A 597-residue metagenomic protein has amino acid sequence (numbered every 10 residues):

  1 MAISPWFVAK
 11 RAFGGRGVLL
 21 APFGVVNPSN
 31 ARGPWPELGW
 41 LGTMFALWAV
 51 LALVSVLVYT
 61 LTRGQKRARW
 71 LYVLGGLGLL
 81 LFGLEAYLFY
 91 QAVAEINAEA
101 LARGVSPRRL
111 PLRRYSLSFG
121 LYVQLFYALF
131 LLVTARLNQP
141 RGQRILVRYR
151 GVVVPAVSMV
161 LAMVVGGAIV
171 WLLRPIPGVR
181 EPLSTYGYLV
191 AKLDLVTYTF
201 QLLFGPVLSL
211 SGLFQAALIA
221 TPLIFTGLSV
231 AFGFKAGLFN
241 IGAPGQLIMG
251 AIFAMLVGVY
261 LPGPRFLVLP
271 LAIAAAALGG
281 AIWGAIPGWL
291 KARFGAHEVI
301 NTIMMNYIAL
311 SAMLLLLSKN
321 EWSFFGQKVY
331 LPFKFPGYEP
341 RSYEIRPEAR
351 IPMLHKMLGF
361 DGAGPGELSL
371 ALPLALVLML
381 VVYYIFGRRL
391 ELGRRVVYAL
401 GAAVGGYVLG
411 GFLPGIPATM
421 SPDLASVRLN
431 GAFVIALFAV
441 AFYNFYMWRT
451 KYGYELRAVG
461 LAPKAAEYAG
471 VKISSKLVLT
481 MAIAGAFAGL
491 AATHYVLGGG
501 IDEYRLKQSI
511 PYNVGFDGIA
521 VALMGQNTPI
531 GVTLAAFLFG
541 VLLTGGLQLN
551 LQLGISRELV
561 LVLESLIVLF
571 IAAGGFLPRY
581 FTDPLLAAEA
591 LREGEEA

Functional and structural regions predicted by a protein language model:
M1-P140: Compact integral membrane and secretory-pathway proteins
W6-A9, F13-P22, V26-P36, P107-R108 (+3 more regions): Membrane-interfacial amphipathic/re-entrant helices at transmembrane-helix boundaries
L19-R32, G104-S106, Y188, L202 (+5 more regions): Transmembrane helix-bundle core of multi-pass membrane transporters and related energy-transducing complexes
V50, Y59-G64, V170-W171, P175 (+6 more regions): Single transmembrane alpha-helix segments in multi-pass membrane proteins
R63-W70, G142-V153, F234-G242, P264-A274 (+6 more regions): Short loop segments and helix-boundary regions at transmembrane helix junctions of multi-pass inner-membrane proteins
Q65-K66, A135-L172, V381-L413, Y443-M447 (+3 more regions): Cytosolic-side transmembrane-helix boundaries in multi-pass membrane proteins
I176, F234-G250, L290-M304, E455 (+5 more regions): Short, non-helical or kinked segments that cap or interrupt transmembrane helices
G284, A482-G489, H494-S565: Transmembrane alpha-helical segments in multi-pass inner-membrane proteins
